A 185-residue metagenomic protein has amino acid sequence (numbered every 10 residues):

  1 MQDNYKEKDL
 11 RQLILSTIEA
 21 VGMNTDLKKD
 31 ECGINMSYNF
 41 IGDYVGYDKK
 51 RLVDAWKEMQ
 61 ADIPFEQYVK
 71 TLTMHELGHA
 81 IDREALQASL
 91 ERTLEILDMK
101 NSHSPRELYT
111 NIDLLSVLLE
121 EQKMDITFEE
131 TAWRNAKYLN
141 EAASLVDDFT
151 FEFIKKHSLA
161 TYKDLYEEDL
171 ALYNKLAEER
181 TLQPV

Functional and structural regions predicted by a protein language model:
M1-D9, P184-V185: Short, Lys/Arg-enriched, disordered terminal segments
D3, E7, D62-Q67, D125-E129: Aromatic-acidic/polar surface patches that form glycan- and anion
K6-V21: Zn2+-dependent metallopeptidase catalytic core
D26-Q67, A80-E84: Active-site scaffold of zinc-dependent metalloenzymes
M36-Y38, E178, L182-V185: Long, charged low-complexity segments
Y38-F40, R92-I96, H103-R106, V117: Extended terminal accessory/targeting regions
K70-E95: Catalytic Zn2+-binding segment of zinc metalloproteases
N101-R180: Metalloprotease/metallohydrolase-associated module, dominated by Zn2+-dependent proteases
